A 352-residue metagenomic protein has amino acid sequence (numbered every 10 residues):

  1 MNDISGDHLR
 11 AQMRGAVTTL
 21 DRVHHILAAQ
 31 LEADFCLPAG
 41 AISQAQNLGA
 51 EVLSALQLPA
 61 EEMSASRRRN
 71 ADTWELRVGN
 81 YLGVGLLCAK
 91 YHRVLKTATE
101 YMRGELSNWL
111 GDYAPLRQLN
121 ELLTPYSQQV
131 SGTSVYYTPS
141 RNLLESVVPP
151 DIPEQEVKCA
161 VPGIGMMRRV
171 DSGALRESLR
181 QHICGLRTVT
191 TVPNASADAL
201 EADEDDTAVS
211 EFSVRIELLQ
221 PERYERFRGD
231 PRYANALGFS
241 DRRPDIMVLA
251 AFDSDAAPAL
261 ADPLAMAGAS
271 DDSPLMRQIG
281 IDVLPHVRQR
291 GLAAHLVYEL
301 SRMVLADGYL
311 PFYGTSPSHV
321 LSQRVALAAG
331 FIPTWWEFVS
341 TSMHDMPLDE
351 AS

Functional and structural regions predicted by a protein language model:
N2, H8-R226: Acyl-donor-binding surface of acyltransferase catalytic domains
S131-P139, I332-M346: Conserved catalytic-core motifs of GNAT/GCN5-like acyltransferases
A197, Q289-R302, R324, A328: Conserved acetyl-CoA-binding loop-helix of GNAT-fold acetyltransferases
A202, I246-A265: Conserved beta-hairpin
S240-I246, L264-M276, G280-D282: A conserved beta-strand-loop-helix scaffold within acyl/acetyltransferase catalytic domains
M276, I281-H295: Conserved glycine-rich acetyl-CoA-binding loop
V304-T315: Conserved GNAT acetyl-CoA-binding A-motif
Y313-Q323, I332, S340-T341: Conserved beta-strand-loop-alpha-helix junction that forms the acyl-donor binding cleft
